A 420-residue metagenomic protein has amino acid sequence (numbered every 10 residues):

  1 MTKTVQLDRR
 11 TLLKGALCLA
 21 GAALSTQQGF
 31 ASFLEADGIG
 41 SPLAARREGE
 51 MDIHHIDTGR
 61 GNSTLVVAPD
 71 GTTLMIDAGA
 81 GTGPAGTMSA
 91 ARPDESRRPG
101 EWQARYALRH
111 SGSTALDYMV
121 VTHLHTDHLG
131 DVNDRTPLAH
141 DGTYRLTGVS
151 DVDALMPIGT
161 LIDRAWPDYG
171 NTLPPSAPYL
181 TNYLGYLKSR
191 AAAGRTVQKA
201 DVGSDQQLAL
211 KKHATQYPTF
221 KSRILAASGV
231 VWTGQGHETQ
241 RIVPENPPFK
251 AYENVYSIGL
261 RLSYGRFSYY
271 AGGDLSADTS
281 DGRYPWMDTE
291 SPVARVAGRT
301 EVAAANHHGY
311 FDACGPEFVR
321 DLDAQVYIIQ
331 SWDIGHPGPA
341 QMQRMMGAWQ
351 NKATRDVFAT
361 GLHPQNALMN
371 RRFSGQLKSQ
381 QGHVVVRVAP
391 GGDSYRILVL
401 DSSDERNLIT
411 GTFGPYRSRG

Functional and structural regions predicted by a protein language model:
T2-A20: N-terminal secretory signal peptides and thylakoid transit peptides that target proteins across membranes
A16, A78, R164-A165, G273 (+1 more regions): Glycine-rich, histidine-containing beta strand-loop boundary motifs that form or position
C18-S25, G29-T73, G79-A91, R223-V231 (+1 more regions): Zn-dependent metallo-beta-lactamase
S32-M51, T58, Y106, G112-S113 (+5 more regions): Flexible, acidic/histidine-containing loops and adjacent segments that form or flank the divalent-metal
G59, G81, H125-D127, W166-P167 (+4 more regions): Catalytic metal-binding/acid-base residues of hydrolase active sites
S63, G83, L129, S280 (+1 more regions): Conserved protein kinase catalytic core
P69-L74, A80-I162, V293-Y310, D323-I328: Active-site metal-binding motif and surrounding structural segment of the metallo-beta-lactamase
D131, E290-R387: Long, structured stretches of catalytic cores involved in phosphate-ester chemistry, encompassing
